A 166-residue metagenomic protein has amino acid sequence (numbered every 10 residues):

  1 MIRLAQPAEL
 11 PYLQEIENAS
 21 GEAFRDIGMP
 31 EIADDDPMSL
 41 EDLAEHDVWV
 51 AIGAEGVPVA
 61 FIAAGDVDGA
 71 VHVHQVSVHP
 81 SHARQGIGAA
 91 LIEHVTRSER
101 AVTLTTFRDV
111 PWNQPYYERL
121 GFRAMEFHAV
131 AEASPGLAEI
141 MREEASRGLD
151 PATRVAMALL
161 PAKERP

Functional and structural regions predicted by a protein language model:
M1, A101: Short active-site oxyanion
L4-P7, Q14-Q75, H79-S81, I92-H94 (+3 more regions): Acetyl-CoA-dependent GNAT
M38, E139-G148: Short, P/G- and charge-enriched loop/turn segments at secondary-structure junctions
D42-L43, G148-P151: A short catalytic or substrate-binding loop motif that flags glycine-/basic-rich loops and adjacent residues that bind
G69-A70, A90-V95, L104-T106, V110-N113: Internal catalytic or translocation cores that form aromatic/hydrophobic pockets or channels for amphipathic metabolites
V78, R84-R97, P115-R119: Conserved acetyl-CoA-binding loop-helix of GNAT-fold acetyltransferases
L104-Q114, R123, V130-L137: Conserved beta-strand-loop-alpha-helix junction that forms the acyl-donor binding cleft
D150-L159: A hydrophobic membrane-anchoring alpha-helix module
